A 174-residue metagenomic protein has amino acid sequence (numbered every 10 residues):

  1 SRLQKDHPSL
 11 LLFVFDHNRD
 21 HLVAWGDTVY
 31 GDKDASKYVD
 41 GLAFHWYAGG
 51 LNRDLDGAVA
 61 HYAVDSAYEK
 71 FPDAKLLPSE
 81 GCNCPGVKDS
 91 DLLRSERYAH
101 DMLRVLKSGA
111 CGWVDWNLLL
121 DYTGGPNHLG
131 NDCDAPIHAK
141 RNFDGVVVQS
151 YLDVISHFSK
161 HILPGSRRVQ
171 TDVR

Functional and structural regions predicted by a protein language model:
S1-G86: Active-site neighborhood of glycoside hydrolase catalytic domains
P78-I162, R167-V173: Aromatic/acidic polysaccharide-binding cleft in carbohydrate-active enzymes
